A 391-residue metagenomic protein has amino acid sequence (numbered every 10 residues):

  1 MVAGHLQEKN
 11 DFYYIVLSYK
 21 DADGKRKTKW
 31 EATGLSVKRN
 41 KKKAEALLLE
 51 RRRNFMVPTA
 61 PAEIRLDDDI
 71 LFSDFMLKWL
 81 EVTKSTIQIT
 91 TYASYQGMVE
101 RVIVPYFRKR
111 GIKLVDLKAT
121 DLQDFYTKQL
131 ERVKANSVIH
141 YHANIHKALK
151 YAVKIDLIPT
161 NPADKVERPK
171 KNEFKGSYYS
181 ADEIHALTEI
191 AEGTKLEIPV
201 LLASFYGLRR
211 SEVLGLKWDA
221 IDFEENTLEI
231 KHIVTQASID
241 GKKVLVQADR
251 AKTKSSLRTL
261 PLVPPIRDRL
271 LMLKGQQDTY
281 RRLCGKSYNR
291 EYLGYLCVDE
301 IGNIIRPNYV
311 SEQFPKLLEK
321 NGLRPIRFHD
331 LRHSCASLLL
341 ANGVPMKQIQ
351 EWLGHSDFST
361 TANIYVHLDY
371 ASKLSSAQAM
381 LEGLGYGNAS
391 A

Functional and structural regions predicted by a protein language model:
M1-N10: Short N-terminal "domain-start" leader segments that mark the transition from disordered tails or signal peptides into
K9-F12, Y19-T120, G275-Y292, A391: N-terminal DNA-binding module of tyrosine recombinases/phage integrases
R39-N40, L80-L157, E173, I304-Y309 (+1 more regions): N-terminal core-binding DNA-recognition domain of tyrosine site-specific recombinases/integrases
K113, D164-K165, E225-K231, R327 (+3 more regions): Short functional hotspots where side chains directly engage DNA or cofactors
I139, K154, I158-T160, D164-W218 (+5 more regions): Basic, Lys/Arg- and aromatic-enriched nucleic-acid-binding interface segment
A186, I190-E192, I239-V246, N342 (+2 more regions): DNA/chromatin major-groove-contacting recognition/catalytic segments
E189, G193-L196, Y206, L260 (+3 more regions): Short, basic (Lys/Arg/His-rich) helix/loop patches that form interaction surfaces in the mid-to-C-terminal regions
E225, Q236-L257, P264-I266, M272 (+4 more regions): C-terminal secondary-structure termini that scaffold catalytic or DNA-interacting sites
